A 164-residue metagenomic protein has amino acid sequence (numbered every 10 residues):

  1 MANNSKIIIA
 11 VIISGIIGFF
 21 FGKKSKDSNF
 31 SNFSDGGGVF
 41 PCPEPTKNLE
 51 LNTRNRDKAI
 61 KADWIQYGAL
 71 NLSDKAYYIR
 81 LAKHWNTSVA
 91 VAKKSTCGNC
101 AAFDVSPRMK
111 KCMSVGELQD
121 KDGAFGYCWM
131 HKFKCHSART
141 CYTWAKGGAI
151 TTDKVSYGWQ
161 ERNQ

Functional and structural regions predicted by a protein language model:
A2-K26: Single-pass alpha-helical membrane anchors
K24-G36: Membrane-engaging insertion elements
F33-Q164: Cysteine-centered metal-binding/redox modules
